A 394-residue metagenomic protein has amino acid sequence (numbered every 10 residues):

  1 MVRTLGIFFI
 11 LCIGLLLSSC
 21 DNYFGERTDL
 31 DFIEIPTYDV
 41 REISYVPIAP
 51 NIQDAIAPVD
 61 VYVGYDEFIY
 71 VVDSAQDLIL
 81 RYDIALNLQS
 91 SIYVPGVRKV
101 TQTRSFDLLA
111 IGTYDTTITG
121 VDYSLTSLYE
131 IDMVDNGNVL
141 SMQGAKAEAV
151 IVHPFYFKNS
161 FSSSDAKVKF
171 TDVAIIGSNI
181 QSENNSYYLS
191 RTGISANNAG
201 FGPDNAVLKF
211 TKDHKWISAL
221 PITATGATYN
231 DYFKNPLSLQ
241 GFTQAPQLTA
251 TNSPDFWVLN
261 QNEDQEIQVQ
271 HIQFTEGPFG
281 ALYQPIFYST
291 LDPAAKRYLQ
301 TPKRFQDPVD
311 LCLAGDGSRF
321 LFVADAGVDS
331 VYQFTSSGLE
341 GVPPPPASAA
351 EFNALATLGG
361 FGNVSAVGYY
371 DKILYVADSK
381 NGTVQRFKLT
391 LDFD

Functional and structural regions predicted by a protein language model:
L15-S19: C-terminal motif of bacterial Sec signal peptides marking the signal peptidase cleavage site
R27-I56: A short helix->beta-strand "capping" segment at the edge of beta-propeller domains
I48-D77: Beta-strand-rich domains and repeat architectures in extracellular enzymes and scaffolds, especially beta-propellers
A49-I56, S91-P95, P154-V168, I222-N235 (+3 more regions): Surface loop/turn motifs at the tips and blade-to-blade linkers of beta-strand repeat domains
V61, V100, V173, S178 (+4 more regions): Hydrophobic core register within WD40 beta-propeller blades
F68-Y70, D107-A110, Q181-S190, D255-L259 (+2 more regions): Conserved beta-propeller blade signature
K296-D307, E340-G368: Conserved blade-ending motifs and adjacent loop-strand segments that build the rim/top face of beta-propeller domains
F361-D394: Blade-level signature of beta-propeller repeat domains, shared across WD40, Kelch, NHL, RCC1 and BNR/Asp-box propellers
